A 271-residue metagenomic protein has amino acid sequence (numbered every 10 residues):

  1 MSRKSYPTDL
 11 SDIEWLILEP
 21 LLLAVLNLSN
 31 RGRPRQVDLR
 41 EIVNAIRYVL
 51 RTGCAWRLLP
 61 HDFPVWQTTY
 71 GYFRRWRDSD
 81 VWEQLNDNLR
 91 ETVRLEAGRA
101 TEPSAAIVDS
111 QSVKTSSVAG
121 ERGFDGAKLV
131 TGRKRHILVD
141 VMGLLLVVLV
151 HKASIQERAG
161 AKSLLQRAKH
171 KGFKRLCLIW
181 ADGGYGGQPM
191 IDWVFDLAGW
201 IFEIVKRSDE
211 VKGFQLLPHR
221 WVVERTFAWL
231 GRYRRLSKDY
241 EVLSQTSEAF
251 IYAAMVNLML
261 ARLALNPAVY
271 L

Functional and structural regions predicted by a protein language model:
M1-L271: Short alpha-helical elements
